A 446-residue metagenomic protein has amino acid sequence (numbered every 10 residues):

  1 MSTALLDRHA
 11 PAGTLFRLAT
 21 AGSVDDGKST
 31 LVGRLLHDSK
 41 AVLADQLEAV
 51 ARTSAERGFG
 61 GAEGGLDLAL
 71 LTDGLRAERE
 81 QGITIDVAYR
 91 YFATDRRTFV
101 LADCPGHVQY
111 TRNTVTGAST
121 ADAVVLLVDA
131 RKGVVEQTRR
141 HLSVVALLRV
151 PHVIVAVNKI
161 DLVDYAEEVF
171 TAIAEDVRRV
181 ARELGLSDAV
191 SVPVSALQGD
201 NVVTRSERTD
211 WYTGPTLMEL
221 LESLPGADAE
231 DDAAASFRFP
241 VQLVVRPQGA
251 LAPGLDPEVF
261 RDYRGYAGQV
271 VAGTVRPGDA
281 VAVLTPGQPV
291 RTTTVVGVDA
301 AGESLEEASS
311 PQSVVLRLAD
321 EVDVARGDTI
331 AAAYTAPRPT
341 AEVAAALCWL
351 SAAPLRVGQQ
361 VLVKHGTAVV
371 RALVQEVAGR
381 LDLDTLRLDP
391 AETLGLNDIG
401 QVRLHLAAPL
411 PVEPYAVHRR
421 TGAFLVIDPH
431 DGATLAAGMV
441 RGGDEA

Functional and structural regions predicted by a protein language model:
M1-A21, D26-S29, T94-D95, Q248-A446: C-terminal effector/interaction modules appended to NTPase cores
L6-Q109, A121: P-loop NTPase switch module centered on the Walker A-proximal segment
D25, L31, V50, G82 (+13 more regions): Residue-level signature of catalytic and energy-coupling elements of molecular machines, predominantly ATP/GTP-dependent
L31-L35, Q46-A49, N113, Q137-V144 (+2 more regions): Alpha-helical scaffold elements adjacent to nucleotide-binding pockets in ATP/GTP-utilizing enzyme cores
F59-A62, D73-I85, V180-A189, E222-F237 (+5 more regions): Active-site phosphate-binding and catalytic loops of NTP-dependent enzymes
R97-V100, C104-Y110, A118-L142, A146-T171: Conserved Switch II/interswitch segment of TRAFAC-class P-loop GTPases
P151, V163-A234: Canonical P-loop GTPase G-domain recognition
L197, P215-A267, A282, Q288: Accessory interdomain/linker segments of ATP-dependent helicases and helicase-like nucleic-acid enzymes that mediate
